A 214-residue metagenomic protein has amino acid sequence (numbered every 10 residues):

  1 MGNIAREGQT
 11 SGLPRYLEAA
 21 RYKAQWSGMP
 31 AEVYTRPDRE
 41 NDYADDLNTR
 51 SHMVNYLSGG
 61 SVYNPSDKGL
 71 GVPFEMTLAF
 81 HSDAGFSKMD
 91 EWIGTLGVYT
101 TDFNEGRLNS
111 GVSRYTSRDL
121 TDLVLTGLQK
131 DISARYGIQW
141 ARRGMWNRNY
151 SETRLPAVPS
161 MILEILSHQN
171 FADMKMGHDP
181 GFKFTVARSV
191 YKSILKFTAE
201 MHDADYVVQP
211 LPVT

Functional and structural regions predicted by a protein language model:
M1-I93: Catalytic-core regions of hydrolytic enzymes
G8-Y16, R39-D46, S66-L70, M89 (+3 more regions): Extracytoplasmic/periplasmic, Sec-exported soluble proteins
L17-Q25, H52, Y56, R118 (+6 more regions): Solvent-exposed, polar/charged alpha-helical surfaces in well-ordered, non-transmembrane soluble domains, broadly
E18-P30, T126-K130, R154-P159: Glycine-rich, acidic and aromatic/proline-enriched surface loops and short helix-turn segments that act as binding
T35-D45, D131-R154, V207-V208: Short catalytic/ligand-gating loop segments at beta-alpha or beta-beta junctions within enzyme catalytic domains
S61, A79-R107, R135-H202: Active-site-adjacent mobile loop/cap segments within catalytic or ligand-binding domains
N109-I138: Acidic, glycine-rich loop-and-strand cores that form catalytic or ligand-binding grooves in diverse globular domains
E200-T214: Surface beta-strand/loop "capping" patches
